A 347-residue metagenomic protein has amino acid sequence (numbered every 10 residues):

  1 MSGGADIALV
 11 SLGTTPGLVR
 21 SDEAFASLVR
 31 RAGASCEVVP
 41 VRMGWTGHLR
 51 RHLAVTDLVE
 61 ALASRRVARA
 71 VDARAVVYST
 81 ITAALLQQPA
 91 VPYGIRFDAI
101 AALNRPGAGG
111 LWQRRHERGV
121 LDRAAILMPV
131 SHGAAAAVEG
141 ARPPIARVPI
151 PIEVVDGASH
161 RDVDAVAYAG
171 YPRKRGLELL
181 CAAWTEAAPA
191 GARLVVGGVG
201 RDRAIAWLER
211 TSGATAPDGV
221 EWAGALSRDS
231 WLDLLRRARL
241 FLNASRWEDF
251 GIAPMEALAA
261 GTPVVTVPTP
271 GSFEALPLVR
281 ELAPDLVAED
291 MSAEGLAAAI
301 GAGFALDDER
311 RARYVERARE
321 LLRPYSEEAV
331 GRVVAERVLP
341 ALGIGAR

Functional and structural regions predicted by a protein language model:
D57-L58, D162, V287-M291, G295 (+1 more regions): A charged, aromatic-enriched C-terminal amphipathic alpha-helix characteristic of glycosyltransferases across folds
A108-V130: Membrane-proximal helix-turn-helix segments that form the acceptor-binding/catalytic region of lipid-linked
G133, P151: Carbohydrate-associated surface elements
G157-E186, V195: Conserved donor-binding/catalytic core segment of Leloir-type glycosyltransferases
R193-W207, G224: Glycosyltransferase donor-sugar binding loop
A206-L232: Nucleotide-activated donor-binding/catalytic signature segment of Leloir-type glycosyltransferases, i.e., the conserved
R246: Aromatic "clamp/platform" in nucleotide-sugar-dependent glycosyltransferases that forms part of the donor/acceptor
F273-A302: Change "using UDP/GDP/dTDP sugars" to "using nucleotide sugars
